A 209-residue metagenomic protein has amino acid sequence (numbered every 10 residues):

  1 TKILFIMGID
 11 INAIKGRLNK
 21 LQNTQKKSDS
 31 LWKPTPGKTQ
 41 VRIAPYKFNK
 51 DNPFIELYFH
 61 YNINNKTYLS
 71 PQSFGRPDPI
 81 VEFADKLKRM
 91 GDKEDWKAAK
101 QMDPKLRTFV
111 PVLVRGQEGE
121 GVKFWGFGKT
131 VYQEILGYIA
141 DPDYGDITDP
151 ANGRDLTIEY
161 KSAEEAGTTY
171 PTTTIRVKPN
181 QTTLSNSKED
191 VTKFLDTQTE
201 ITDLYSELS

Functional and structural regions predicted by a protein language model:
T1-I6: Short, Lys/Arg-enriched N-terminal segments with co-localized hydrophobic residues within the first ~10-30 amino acids
M7-D146, Y205-L208: OB-fold ssDNA-binding interfaces and closely related basic DNA-contact patches used across DNA replication/repair
R115-S209: Compact mixed alphabeta submodule
